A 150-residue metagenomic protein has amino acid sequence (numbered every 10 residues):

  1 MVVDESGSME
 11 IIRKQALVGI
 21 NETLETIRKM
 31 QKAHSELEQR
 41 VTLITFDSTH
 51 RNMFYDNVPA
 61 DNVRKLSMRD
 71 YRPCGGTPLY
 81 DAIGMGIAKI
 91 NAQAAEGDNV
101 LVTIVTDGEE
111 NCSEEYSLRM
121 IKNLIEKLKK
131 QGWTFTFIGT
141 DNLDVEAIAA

Functional and structural regions predicted by a protein language model:
M1-A150: Acidic, low-complexity intrinsically disordered regions
